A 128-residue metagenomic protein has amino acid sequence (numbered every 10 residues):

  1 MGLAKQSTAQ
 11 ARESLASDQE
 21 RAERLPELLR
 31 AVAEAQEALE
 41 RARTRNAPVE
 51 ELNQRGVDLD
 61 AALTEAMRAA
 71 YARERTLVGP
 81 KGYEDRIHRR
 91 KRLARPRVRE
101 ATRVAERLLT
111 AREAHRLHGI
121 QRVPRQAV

Functional and structural regions predicted by a protein language model:
M1-Q6: N-terminal acidic, proline/glycine-rich, low-complexity intrinsically disordered segments
S7-L29, R41, R45: Short, charge/polar-rich alpha-helical segments
E23, R30, E37, Q54-V57: Alpha-helical coiled-coil heptad-repeat segments used for dimerization/assembly
L28-A42, A62, A69: Non-transmembrane amphipathic alpha-helical segments
A42, V49, A69, R73 (+3 more regions): Hydrophobic alpha-helical elements and their junctions with loops/disorder across both membrane and soluble proteins
A42-R45, V49-G56, D60-A62: Contiguous, amphipathic alpha-helical segments that mediate oligomerization or scaffolding in large protein assemblies
V57-V78, R99-R103: Amphipathic alpha-helical coiled-coil segments
P80-V128: Amphipathic alpha-helical binding modules
